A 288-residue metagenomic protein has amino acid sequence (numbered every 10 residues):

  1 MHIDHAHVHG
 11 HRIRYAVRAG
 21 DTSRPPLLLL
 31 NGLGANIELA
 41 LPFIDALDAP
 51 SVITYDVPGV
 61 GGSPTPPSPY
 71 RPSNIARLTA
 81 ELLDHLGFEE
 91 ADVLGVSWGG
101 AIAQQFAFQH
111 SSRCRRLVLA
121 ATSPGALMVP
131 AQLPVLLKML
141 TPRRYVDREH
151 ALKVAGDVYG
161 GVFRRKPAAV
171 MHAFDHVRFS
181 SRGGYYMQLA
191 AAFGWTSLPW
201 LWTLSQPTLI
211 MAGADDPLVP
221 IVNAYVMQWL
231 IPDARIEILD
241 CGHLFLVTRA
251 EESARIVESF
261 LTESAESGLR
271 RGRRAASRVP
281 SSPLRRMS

Functional and structural regions predicted by a protein language model:
H11-P64: Conserved HGGG/HGGXW glycine-rich cap/lid loop of the alpha/beta-hydrolase fold
T54-L94: Active-site loop/oxyanion-hole signature of alpha/beta-hydrolase fold enzymes
G95, G99, A103: Gly/Ala-rich beta-loop-alpha elbow adjacent to hydrolase catalytic centers
Q104, F108, C114-R144: Flexible "cap/lid" loop of the alpha/beta hydrolase fold
M128-P130, R148-W200: Conserved alpha/beta-hydrolase catalytic His-Asp/Glu region
L204, I210-A212, D216: Short beta-strand/loop motif that positions the catalytic acidic residue of the alpha/beta-hydrolase fold
P217-N223: Conserved alpha/beta-hydrolase "acid-adjacent" motif
C241-A254: Catalytic histidine-centered segment of alpha/beta-hydrolase-like enzymes
